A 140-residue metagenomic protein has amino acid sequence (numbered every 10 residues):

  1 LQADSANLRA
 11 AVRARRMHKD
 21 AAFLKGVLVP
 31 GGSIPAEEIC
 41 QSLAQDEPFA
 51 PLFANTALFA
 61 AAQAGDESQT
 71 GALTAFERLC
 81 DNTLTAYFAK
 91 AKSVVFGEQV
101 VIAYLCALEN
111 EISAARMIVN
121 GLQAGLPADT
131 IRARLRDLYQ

Functional and structural regions predicted by a protein language model:
L1-Q140: Extended alpha-helical surfaces
